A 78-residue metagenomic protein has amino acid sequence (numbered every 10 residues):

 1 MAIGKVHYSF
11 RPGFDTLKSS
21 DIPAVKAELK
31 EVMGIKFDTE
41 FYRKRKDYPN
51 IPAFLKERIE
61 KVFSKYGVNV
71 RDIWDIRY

Functional and structural regions predicted by a protein language model:
M1-E28, V68-I76: A short, Lys/Arg-rich alpha-helix, primarily the initiator
K30-G34, E60-F63: The alpha-helix within a helix-turn-helix
I35-I51: Recognition helix of helix-turn-helix/homeodomain-like DNA-binding domains that insert into the DNA major groove
A53-D72: DNA major-groove recognition helix of helix-turn-helix/homeodomain DNA-binding modules
